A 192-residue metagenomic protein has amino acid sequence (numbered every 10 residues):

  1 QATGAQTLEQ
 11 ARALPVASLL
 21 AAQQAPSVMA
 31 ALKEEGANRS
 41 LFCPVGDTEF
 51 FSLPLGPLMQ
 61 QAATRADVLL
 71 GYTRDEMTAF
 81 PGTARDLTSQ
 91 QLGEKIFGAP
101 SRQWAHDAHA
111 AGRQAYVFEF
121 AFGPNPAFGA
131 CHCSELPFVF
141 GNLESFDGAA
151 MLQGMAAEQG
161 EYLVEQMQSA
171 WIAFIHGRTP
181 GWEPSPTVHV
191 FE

Functional and structural regions predicted by a protein language model:
Q1-G93, A99, Q103-H106: Substrate-access "cap/lid" subdomains that shape and gate the entrance to catalytic or ligand-binding pockets
T64, H106, A110-E192: Mobile gating loops/cap/lid regions near enzyme active sites that modulate substrate access
